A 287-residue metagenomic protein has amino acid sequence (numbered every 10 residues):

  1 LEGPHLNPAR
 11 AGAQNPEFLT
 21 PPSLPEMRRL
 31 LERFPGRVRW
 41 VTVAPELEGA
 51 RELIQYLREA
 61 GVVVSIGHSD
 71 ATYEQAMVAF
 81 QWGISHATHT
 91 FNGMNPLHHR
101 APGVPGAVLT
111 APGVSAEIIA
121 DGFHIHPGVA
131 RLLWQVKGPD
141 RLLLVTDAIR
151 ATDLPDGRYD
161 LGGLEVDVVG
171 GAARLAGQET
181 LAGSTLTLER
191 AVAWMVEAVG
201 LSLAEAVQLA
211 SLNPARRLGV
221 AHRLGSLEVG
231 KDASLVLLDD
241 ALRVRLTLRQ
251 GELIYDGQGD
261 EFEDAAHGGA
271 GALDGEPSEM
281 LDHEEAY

Functional and structural regions predicted by a protein language model:
E2-Q14: Metal-cofactor-binding active-site regions of metalloenzymes
G3, P45, F91, D240 (+1 more regions): Residues that line or immediately flank small-molecule/substrate-binding pockets and catalytic motifs
P8-A9, N95, D153, D256: Conserved protein kinase catalytic core
T20, L24-D156: Active-site core of metal-dependent hydrolases
G103-I118, G122, W134-L238: His/Asp/Glu-enriched, well-ordered alpha-helical/loop segment that forms or immediately abuts the divalent-metal
R216, S226-D264, D282-Y287: C-terminal cap of metal-dependent C-N hydrolases
E263-M280: Long, compositionally biased, helix-prone stretches
